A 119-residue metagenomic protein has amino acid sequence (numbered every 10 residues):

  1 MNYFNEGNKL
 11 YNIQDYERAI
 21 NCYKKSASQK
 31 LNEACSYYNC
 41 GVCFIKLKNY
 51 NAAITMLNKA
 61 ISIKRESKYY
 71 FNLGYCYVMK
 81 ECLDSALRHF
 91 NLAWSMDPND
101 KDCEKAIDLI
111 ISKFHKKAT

Functional and structural regions predicted by a protein language model:
M1-Q29, E33: Alpha-helical segment of the N-proximal tetratricopeptide repeat
N12-K25, K46-K59, K80-L92, F114-T119: Structural signature of tandem alpha-helical TPR/SEL1-like repeats, specifically the intra-repeat loop/turn
L31, K64-R65, P98: Short coil turns that delineate tetratricopeptide repeat
S62-E81: Mid-chain, well-packed structural core segment of small domains
